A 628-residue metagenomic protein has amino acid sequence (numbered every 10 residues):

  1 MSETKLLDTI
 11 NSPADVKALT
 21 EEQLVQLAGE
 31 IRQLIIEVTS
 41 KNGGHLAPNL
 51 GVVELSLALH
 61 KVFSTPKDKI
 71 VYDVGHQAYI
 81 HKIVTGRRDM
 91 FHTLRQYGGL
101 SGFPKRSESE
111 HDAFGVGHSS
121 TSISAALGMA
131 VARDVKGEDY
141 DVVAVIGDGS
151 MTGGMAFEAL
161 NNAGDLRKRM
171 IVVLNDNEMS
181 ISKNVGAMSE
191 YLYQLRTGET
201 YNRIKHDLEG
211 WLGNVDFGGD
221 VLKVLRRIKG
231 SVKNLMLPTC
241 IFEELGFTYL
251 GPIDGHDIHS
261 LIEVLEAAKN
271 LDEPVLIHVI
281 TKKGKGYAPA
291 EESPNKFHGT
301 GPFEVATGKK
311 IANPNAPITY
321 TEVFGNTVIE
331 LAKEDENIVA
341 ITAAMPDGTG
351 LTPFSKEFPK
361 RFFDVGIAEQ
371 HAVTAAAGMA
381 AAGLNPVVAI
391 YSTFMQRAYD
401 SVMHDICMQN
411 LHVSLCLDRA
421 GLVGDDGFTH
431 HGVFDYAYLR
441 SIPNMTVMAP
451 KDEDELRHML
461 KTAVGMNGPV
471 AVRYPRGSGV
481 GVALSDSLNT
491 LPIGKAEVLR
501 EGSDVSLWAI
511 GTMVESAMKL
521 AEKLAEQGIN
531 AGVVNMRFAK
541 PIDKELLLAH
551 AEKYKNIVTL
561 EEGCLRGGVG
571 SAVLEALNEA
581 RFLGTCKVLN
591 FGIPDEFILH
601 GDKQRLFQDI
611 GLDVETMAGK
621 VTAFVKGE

Functional and structural regions predicted by a protein language model:
S2-V84, E243, F247-Y249, D254-L261 (+1 more regions): N-terminal amphipathic, basic-rich helices that act as targeting or association modules
H45-L166, Y320, N337-I338, T342-A343 (+1 more regions): Cofactor-binding active-site loop characterized by glycine-rich and histidine/acidic residues
K69, E273, T281-Q396, S401-L411 (+4 more regions): Non-catalytic terminal/interface segments that mediate subunit docking, oligomerization, and allosteric communication
E178-F324: Long, well-ordered, tryptophan-enriched scaffold segments
V221-P289, H412-L417, Y436-S485, V614-E628: Structural signature of the thiamine diphosphate
E263-E266, H298-G299, T319-E334, G350-K356 (+5 more regions): Glycine-/acidic-rich phosphate or pyrophosphate-binding loops and their flanking alpha/beta elements
P302-A316, G424-D426, T446, S571-E628: Peripheral docking tails and interdomain loops at the edges of cofactor- or intermediate-handling domains
D364, A521-H550: Generic long, charged, amphipathic alpha-helical segments
